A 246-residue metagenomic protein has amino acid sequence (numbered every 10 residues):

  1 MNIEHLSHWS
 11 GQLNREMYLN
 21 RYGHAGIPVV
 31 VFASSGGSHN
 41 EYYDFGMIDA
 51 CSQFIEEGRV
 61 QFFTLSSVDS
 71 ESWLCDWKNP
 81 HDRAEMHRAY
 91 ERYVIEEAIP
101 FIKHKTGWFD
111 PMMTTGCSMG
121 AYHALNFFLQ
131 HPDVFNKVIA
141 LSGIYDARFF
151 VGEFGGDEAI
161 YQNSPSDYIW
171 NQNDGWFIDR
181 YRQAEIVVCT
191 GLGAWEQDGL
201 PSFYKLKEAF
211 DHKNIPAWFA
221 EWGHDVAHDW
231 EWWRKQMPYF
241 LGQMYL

Functional and structural regions predicted by a protein language model:
M1-L246: Non-catalytic cap/lid and distal C-terminal segments of serine-dependent acyl enzymes
